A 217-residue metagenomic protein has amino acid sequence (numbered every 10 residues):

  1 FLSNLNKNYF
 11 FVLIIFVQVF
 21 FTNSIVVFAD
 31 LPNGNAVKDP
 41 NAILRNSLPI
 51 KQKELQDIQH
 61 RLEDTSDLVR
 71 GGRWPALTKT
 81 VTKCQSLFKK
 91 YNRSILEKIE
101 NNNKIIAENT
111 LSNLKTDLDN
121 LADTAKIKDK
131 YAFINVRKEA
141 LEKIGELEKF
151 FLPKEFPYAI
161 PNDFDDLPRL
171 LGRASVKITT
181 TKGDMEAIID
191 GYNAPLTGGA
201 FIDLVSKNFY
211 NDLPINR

Functional and structural regions predicted by a protein language model:
F1-L5: N-terminal secretory signal peptides that target proteins for export/translocation
Y9-V12, I25-R217: Cross-family detector of peptidyl-prolyl cis-trans isomerase
Q18-V26: C-terminal segment of classical bacterial N-terminal signal peptides
